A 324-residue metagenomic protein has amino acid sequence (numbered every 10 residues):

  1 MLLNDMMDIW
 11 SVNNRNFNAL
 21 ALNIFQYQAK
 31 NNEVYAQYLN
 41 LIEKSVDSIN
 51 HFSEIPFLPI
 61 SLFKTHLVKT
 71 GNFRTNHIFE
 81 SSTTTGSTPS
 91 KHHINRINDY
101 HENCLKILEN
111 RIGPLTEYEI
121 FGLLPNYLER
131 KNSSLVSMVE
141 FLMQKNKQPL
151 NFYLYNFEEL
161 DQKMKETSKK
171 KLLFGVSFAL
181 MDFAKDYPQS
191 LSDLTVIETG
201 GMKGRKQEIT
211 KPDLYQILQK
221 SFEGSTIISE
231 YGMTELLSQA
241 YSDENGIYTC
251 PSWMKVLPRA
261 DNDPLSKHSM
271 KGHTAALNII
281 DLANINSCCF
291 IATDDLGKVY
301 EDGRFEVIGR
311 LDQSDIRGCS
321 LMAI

Functional and structural regions predicted by a protein language model:
L2-L3, V12-Y27, E33-V34, E117-E119 (+2 more regions): Active-site glycine/GP-rich loop and adjacent strand/helix microenvironment that borders small-molecule binding pockets
R15, K30-E80, T88-H93, Y100-T116: Active-site diphosphate/adenylate-binding microenvironment
I78-T88, N126, S177, M233-L236: Ser/Thr-glycine-rich phosphate-binding loops at phosphate-binding pockets of nucleotides, nucleotide cofactors
P89-I94, K131-S134, A184-D186: Short, conserved acidic/polar surface loops in the N-terminal third of protein domains
H93, I97, H101, L124-N132 (+3 more regions): Short capping loops/turns at secondary-structure boundaries
N95, D99-N103, S137, D213: A general alpha-helical scaffold signature found inside nucleotide-binding enzyme cores
N110-V139: Conserved AMP-binding loop of ANL adenylate-forming enzymes
